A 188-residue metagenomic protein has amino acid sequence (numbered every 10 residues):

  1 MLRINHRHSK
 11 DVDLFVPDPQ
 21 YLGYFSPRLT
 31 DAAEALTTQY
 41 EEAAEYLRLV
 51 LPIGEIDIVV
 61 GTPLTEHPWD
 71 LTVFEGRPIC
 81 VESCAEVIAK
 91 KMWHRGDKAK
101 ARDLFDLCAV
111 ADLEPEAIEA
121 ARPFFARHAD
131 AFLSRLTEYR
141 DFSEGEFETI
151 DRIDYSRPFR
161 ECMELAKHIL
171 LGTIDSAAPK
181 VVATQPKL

Functional and structural regions predicted by a protein language model:
M1-L188: Compositionally biased terminal segments of proteins
